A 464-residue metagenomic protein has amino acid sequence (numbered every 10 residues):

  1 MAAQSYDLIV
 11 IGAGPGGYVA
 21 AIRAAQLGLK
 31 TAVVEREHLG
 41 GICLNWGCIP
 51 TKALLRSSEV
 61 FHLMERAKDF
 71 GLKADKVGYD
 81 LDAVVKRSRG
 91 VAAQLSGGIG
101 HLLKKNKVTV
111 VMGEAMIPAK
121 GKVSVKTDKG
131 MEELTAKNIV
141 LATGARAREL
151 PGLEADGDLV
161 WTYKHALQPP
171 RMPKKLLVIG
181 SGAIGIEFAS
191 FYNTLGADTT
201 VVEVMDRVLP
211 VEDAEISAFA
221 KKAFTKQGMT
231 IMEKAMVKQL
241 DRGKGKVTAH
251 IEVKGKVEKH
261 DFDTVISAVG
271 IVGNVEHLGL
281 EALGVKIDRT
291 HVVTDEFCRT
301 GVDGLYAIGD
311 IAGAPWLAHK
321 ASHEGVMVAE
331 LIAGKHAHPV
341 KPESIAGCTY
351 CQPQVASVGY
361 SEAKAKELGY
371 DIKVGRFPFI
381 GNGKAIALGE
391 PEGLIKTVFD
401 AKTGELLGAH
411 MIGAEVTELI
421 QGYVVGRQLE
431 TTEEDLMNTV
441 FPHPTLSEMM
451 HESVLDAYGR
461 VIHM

Functional and structural regions predicted by a protein language model:
A2-G14, M172-I179: Beta1/beta-strand and adjacent pyrophosphate-binding region of the FAD-binding site in flavoprotein oxidoreductases
A2-Y6, I22-L29, V34-M172, T200 (+6 more regions): Glycine-rich flavin
I9-G16, A25-E37, I42, I49 (+3 more regions): Flexible, glycine-rich terminal cap/loop adjacent to redox cofactors in electron-transfer oxidoreductases
I9-I11, A115, E133-G144, V178-I179 (+3 more regions): Short hydrophobic core segments
G16-R23, I42, V160, I184-F188 (+4 more regions): Short glycine/serine/threonine-rich phosphate/pyrophosphate-binding segments that cradle anionic phosphate groups
C48, T143-D198, V202, E281-L283 (+2 more regions): Glycine-rich dinucleotide-binding loop and its adjacent helix/turn
P50, V123, G273, T300 (+2 more regions): Hydrophobic "anchor" residues
D156-M172, K259-H336: FAD-site-proximal beta/loop scaffold in flavoenzymes
